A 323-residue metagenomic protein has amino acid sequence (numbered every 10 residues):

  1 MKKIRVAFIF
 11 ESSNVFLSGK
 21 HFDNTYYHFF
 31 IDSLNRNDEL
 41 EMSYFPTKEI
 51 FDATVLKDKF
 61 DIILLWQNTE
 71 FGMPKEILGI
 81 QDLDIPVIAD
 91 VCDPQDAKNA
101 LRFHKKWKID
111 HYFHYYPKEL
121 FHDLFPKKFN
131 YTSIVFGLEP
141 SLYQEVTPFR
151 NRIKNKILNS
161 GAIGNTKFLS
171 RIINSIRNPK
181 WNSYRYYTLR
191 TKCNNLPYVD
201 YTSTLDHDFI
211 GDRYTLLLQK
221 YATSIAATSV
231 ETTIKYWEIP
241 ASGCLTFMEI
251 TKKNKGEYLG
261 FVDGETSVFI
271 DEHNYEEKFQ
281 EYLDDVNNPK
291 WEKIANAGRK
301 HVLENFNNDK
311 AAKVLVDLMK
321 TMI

Functional and structural regions predicted by a protein language model:
K2-D58, W66-G79, P86-E238, L245-L259 (+1 more regions): Nucleotide-sugar donor-binding catalytic core of glycosyltransferases
F29, T188, N274-E281, A297-G298 (+1 more regions): Alpha-helical elements of Rossmann-like donor-binding domains used by nucleotide-donor carbohydrate transfer enzymes
S170-N178, L283-K293: Intrinsically disordered, low-complexity coil segments
I234, I270-H273, F306: Residue-level signal for the nucleotide or nucleotide-sugar donor/cofactor binding architecture
T246, E265-E272, L318-I323: Short, contiguous hydrophobic alpha-helices characteristic of membrane insertion segments
Y258-Q280: Change "using UDP/GDP/dTDP sugars" to "using nucleotide sugars
V286-K320: A charged, aromatic-enriched C-terminal amphipathic alpha-helix characteristic of glycosyltransferases across folds
